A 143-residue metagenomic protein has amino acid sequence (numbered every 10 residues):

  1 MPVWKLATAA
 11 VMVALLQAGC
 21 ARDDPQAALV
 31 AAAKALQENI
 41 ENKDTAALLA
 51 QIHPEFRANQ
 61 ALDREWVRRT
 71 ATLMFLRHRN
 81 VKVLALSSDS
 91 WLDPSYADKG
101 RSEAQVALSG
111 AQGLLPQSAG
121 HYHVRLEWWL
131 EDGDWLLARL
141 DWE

Functional and structural regions predicted by a protein language model:
M1-A18: Sec-dependent bacterial lipoprotein signal peptides
Q17-T45, A50, R68: Short, low-complexity N-terminal intrinsically disordered segments enriched in polar/charged residues
R22, S118-E143: Short beta-strand edge/turn micro-motifs at domain boundaries
L49-L62: Short, solvent-exposed secondary-structure junction/capping segments
I52, V106-L108, D141: Short beta-strand segments enriched in hydrophobic/aromatic residues within well-folded beta-rich domains
R57, K99-R101, L136: General beta-strand recognition
R69-S118: Surface-exposed, charged secondary-structure patches
